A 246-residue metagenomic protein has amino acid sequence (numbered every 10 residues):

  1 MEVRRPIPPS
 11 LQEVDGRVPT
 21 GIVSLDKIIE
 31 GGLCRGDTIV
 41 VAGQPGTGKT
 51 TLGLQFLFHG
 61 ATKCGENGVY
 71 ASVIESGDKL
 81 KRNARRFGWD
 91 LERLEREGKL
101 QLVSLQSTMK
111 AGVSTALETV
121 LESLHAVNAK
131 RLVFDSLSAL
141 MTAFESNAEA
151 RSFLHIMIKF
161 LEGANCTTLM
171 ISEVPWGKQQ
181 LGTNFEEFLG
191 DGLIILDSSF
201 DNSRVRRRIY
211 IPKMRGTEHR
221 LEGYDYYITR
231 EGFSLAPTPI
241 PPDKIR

Functional and structural regions predicted by a protein language model:
M1-P8, D15-G16, H125-N128, S199-R246: Conserved P-loop NTPase
T20-G32: Pre-Walker A adenine-sensing motif
G31-C34, H59-C64, E92-R96, E122-A126 (+2 more regions): Conserved catalytic network of the ASCE P-loop NTPase/AAA+ motor domain
T38-V40, Q44-M109: Conserved P-loop
E66-N67, K99, N128-R131, G163-I171: Loop/turn-to-beta-strand initiation segments
I74-D78, Q106-K110, S138-A139, T168 (+4 more regions): Conserved nucleotide-binding/hydrolysis micro-motifs of P-loop NTPases
L105-G163: Phosphate-binding/switch loop-helix module in NTP-utilizing enzymes
T142-A150, L154, I158-G163, M170-M214: Conserved catalytic-core segment of NTP-binding enzymes
